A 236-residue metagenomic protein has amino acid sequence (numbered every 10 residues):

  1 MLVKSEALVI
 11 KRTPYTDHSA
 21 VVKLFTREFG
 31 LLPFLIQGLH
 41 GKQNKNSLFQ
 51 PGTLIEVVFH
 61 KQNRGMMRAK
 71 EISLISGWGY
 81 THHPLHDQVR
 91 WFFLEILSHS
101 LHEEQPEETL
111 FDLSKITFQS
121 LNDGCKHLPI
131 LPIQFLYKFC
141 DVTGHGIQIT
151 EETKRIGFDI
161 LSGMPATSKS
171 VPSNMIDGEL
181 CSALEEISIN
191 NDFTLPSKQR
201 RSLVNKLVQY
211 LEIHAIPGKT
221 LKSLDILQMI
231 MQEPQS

Functional and structural regions predicted by a protein language model:
M1-A20, F25-S236: Non-catalytic alpha-helical scaffolds and adjoining flexible linkers that form interface surfaces for assembly
